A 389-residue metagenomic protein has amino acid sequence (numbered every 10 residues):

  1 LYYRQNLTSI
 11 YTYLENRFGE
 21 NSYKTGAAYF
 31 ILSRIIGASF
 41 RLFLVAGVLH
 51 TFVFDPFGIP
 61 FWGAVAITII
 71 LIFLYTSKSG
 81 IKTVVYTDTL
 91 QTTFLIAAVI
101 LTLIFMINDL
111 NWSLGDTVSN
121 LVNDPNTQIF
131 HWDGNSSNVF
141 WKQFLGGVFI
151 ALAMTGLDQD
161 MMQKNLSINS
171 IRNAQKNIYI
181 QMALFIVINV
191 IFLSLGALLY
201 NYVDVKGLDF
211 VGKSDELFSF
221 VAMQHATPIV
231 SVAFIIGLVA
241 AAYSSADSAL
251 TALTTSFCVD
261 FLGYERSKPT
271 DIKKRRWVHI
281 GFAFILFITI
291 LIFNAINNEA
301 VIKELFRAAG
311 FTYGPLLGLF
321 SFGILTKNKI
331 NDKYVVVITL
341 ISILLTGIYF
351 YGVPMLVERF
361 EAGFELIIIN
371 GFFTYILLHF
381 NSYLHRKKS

Functional and structural regions predicted by a protein language model:
L1-S389: Membrane-embedded helix-loop-helix hairpins and adjacent transmembrane boundary segments in multi-pass transporters
